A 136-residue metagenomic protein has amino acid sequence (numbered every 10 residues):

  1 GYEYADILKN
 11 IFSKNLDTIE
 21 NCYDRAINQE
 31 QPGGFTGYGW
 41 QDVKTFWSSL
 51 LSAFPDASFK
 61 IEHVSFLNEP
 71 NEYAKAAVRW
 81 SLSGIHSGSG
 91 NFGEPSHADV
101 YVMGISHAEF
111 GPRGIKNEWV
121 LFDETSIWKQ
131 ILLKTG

Functional and structural regions predicted by a protein language model:
G1-G136: C-terminal and inter-domain tail/linker signature
